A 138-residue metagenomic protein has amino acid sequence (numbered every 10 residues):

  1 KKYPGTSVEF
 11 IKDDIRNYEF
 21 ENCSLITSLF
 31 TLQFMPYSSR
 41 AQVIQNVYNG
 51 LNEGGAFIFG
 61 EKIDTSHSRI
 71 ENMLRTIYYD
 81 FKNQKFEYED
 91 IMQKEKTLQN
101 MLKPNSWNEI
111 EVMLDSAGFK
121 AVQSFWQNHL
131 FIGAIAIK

Functional and structural regions predicted by a protein language model:
Y3-R16: Conserved SAM-binding strand-loop segment of SAM-dependent methyltransferases
N17-E21: Short conserved loop adjoining the S-adenosyl-L-methionine
S24: Conserved acidic residues
T27: A conserved beta-strand element that flanks and buttresses the S-adenosyl-L-methionine
F30-F34, E61: Short catalytic micro-motifs in class I SAM-dependent methyltransferases
A41-E53: A short glycine-rich, Lys/Arg-flanked "PGG" loop and its adjoining helix->strand segment in the class I
K62-A117: C-terminal alpha-helical "lid/dimerization" subdomain adjacent to the S-adenosyl-L-methionine
E111-K138: Core SAM-dependent methyltransferase catalytic element
